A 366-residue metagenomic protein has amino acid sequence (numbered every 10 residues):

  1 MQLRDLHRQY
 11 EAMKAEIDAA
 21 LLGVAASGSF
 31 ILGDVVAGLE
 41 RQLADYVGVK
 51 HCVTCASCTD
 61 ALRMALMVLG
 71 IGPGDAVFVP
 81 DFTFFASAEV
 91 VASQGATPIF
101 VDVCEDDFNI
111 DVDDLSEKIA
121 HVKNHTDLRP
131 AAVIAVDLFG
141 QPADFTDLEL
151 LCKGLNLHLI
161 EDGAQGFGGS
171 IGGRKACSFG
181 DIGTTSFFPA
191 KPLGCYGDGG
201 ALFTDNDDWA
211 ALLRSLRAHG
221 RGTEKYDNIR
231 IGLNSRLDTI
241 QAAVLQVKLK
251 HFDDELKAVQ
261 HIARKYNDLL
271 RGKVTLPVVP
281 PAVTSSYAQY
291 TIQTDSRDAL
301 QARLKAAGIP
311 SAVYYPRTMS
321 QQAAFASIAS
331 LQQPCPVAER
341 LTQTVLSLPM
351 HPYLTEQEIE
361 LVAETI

Functional and structural regions predicted by a protein language model:
M1-S29, D34, P349: N-terminal "arm"/small-domain region of PLP-dependent enzymes with the aminotransferase-like
H7, V36-Q42, Y46-K50, D113 (+6 more regions): PLP-dependent aminotransferase class I/II
S29-A76, V90-A92, F100-D102, R174: Phosphate-binding glycine-rich loop
P80-D81, F100-C104, Y315: Short beta->alpha connector loops at strand-helix junctions that form conserved, small/polar/Pro-enriched
T83-A88: Conserved coil-to-alpha-helix start sites within the AMP-binding
G95: Structured binding elements
D106-C195, A201-F203, S347: Active-site phosphate-binding strand-loop segment of PLP-dependent enzymes
